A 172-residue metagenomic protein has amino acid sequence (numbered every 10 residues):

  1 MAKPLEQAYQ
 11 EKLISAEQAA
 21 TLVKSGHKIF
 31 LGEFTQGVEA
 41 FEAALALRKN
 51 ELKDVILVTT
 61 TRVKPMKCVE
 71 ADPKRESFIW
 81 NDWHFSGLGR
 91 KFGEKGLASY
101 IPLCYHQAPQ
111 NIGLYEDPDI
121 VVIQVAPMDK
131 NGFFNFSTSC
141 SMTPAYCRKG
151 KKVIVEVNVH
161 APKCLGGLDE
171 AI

Functional and structural regions predicted by a protein language model:
M1-I172: Conserved alpha/beta enzyme-core scaffold
